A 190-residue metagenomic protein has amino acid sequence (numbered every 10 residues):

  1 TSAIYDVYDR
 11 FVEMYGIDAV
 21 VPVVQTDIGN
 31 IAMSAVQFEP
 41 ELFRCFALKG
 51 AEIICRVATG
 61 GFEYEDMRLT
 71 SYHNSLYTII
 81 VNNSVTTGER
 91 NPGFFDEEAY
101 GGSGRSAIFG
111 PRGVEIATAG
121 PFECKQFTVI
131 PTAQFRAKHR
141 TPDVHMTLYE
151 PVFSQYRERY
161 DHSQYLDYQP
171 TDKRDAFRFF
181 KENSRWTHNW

Functional and structural regions predicted by a protein language model:
T1-E52, E65-L69: Active-site catalytic loop in hydrolytic enzyme cores
T1-V12, A51-D66, R140-Y156, N189-W190: Repeat-unit-sized solenoid/scaffold elements
A35-Q37, V57-T59, N82: Short, structured patches in soluble enzyme cores that scaffold and shape functional sites
F38, T59-E63, Y100: Short, glycine/acidic-rich beta->alpha junctions
A47, E52-A58, S75, I79 (+1 more regions): Active-site beta-strand/loop signature of hydrolases that rely on acidic residues for catalysis
G60-E89: Short, compositionally biased leader-like segments
S84-W190: C-terminal beta-strand edge segments of enzyme domains
